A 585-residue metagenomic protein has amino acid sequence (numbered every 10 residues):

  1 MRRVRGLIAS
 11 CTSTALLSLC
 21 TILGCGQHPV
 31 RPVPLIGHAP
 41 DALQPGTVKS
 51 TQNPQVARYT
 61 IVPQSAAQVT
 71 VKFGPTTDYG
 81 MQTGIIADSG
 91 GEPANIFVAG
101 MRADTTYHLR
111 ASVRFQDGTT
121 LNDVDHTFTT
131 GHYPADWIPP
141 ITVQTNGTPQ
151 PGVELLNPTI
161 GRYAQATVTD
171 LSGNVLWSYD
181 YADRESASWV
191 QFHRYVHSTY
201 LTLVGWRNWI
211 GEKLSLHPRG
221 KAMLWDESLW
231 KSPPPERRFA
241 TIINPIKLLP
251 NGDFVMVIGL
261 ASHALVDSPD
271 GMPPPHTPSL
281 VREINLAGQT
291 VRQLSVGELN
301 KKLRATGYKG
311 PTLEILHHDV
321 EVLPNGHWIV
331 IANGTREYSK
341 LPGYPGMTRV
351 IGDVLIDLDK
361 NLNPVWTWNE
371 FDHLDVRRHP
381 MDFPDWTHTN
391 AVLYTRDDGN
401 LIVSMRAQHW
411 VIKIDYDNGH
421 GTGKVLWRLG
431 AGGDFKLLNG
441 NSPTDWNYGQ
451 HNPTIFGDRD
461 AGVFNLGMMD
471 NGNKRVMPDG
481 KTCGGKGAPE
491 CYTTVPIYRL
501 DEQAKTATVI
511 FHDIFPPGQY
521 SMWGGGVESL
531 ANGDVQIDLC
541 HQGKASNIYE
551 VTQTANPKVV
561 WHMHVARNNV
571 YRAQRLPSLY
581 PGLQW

Functional and structural regions predicted by a protein language model:
M1-A15: Bacterial N-terminal signal peptides that target proteins for export
R3-G6, H28-P32, Y59, Y195 (+2 more regions): Positively charged, low-complexity intrinsically disordered regions
I22-G24: C-terminal motif of bacterial Sec signal peptides marking the signal peptidase cleavage site
H28-Y133: Short, surface-exposed linear motifs at loops/turns and structural transition points
S112-G118, D125-W585: Histidine-/acidic-rich catalytic cores in large beta-rich domains
